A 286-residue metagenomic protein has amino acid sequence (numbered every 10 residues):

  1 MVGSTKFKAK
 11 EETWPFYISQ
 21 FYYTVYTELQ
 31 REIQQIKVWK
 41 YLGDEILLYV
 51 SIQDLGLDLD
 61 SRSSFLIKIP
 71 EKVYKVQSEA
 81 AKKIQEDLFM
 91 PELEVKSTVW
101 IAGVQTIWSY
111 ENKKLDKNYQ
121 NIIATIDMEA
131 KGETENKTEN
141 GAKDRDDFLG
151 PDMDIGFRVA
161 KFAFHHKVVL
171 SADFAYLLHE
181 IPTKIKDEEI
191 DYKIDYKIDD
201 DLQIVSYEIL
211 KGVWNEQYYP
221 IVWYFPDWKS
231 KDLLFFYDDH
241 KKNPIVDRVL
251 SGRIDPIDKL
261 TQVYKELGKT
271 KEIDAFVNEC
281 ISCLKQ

Functional and structural regions predicted by a protein language model:
M1-V76: Catalytic NTP-binding/metal-coordinating core of nucleotidyl cyclase/transferase enzymes
E12, S19, Y23, V104 (+2 more regions): Low-complexity, intrinsically disordered regions enriched in charged/polar residues
T27-R31, E71, K75-E86, S251 (+3 more regions): Generic surface-pattern signal
Q53-Q203: Catalytic beta-strand-to-alpha-helix segment of the class III nucleotidyl cyclase homology domain
E129-D146, D154-Q286: Intrinsically disordered, glycine/charged-rich C-terminal tails and inter-domain linkers that flank nucleotidyl cyclase
